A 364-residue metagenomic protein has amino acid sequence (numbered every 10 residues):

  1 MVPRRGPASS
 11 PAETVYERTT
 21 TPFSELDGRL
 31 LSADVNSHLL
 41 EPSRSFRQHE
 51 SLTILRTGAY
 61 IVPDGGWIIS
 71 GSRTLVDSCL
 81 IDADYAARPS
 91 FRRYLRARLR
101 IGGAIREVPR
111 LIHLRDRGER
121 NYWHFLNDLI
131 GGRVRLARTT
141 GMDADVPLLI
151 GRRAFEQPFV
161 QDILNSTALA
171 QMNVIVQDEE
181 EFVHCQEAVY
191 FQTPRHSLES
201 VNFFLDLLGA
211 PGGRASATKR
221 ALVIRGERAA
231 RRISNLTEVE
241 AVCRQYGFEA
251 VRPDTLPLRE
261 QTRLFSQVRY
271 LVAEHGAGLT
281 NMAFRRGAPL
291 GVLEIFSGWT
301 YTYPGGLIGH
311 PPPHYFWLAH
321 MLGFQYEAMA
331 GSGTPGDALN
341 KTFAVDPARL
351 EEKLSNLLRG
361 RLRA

Functional and structural regions predicted by a protein language model:
M1-A364: The feature primarily captures lumenal catalytic ectodomains of type II secretory-pathway glycosyltransferases
